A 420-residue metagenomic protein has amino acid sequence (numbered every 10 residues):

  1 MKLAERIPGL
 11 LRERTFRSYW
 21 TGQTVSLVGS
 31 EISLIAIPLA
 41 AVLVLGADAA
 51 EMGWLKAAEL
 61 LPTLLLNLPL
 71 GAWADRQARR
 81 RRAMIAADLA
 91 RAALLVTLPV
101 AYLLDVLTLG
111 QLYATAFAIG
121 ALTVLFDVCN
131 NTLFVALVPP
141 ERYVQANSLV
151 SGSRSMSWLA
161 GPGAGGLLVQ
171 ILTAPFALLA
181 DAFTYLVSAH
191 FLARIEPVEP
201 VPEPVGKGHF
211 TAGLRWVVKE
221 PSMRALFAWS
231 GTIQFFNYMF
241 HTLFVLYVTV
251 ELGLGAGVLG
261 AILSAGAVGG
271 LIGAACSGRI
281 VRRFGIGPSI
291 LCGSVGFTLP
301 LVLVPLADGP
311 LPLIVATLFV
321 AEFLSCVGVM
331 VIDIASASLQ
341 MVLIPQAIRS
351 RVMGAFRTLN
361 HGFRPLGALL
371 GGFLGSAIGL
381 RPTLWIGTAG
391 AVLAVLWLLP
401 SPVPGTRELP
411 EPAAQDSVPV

Functional and structural regions predicted by a protein language model:
M1-V420: Alpha-helical transmembrane-bundle signature of multi-pass membrane transport and export proteins
